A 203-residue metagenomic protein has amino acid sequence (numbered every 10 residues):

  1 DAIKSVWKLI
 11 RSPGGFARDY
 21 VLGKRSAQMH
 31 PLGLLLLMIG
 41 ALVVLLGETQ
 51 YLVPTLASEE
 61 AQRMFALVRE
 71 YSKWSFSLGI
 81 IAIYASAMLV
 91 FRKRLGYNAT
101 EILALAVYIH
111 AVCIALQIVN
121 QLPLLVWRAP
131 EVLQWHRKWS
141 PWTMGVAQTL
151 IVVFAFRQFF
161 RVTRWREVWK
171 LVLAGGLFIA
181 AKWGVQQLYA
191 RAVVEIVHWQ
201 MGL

Functional and structural regions predicted by a protein language model:
D1-L203: Membrane-proximal intrinsically disordered regions of secretory-pathway and membrane-system proteins
